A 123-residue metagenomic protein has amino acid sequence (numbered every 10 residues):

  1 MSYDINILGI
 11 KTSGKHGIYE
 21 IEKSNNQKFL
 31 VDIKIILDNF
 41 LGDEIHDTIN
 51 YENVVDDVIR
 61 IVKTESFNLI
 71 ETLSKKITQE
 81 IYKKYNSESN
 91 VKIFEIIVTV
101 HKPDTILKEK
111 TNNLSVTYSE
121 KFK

Functional and structural regions predicted by a protein language model:
M1-K123: N-terminal, polar/charged subdomain of small-to-medium soluble alpha/beta proteins
